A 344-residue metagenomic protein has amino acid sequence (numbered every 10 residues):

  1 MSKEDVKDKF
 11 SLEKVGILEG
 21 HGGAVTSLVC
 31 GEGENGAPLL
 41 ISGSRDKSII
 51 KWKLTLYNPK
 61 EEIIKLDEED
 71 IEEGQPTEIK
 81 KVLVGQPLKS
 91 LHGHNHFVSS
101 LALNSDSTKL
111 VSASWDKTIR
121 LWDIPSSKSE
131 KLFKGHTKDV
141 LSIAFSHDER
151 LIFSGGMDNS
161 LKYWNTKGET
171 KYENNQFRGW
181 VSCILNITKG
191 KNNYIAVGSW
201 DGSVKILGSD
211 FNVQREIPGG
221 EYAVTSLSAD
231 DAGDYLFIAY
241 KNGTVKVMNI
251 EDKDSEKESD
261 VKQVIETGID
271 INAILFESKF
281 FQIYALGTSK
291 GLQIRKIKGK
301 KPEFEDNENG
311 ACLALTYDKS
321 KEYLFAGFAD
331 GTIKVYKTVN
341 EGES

Functional and structural regions predicted by a protein language model:
V15-L18, L88-S90, K128-F133, E169-N174 (+3 more regions): A short beta-strand motif characteristic of beta-propeller blades
L18-V25, V84, L91-V98, K134-V140 (+4 more regions): WD40/WD-repeat beta-propeller blade N-cap
E32-G36, S105-D106, H147-D148, T188-K191 (+3 more regions): Residue-level detector of Asp-centered blade-edge/turn motifs that repeat once per structural unit in beta-propeller
G43-D46, A113-D116, S154-D158, G198-D201 (+3 more regions): Conserved strand-to-loop turn within each blade of WD40 beta-propeller repeats
I49-K53, I119-W122, L161-N165, V204-G208 (+3 more regions): WD40-repeat beta-propellers
L313-S344: Blade-level signature of beta-propeller repeat domains, shared across WD40, Kelch, NHL, RCC1 and BNR/Asp-box propellers
